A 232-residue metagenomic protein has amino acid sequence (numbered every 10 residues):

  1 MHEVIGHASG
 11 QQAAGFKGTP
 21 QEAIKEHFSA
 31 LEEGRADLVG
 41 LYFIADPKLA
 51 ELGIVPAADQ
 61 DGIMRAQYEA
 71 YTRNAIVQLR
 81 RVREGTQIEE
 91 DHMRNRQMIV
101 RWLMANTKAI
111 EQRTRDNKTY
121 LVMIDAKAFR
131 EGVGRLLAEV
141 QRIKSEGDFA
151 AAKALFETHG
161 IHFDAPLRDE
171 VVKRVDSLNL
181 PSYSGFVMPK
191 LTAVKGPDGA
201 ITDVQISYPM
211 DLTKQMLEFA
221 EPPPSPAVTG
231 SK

Functional and structural regions predicted by a protein language model:
M1-Q11, A36-D37, L41: Active-site recognition of the HExxH zinc-binding catalytic motif
I5-A8, A13-G18, A45-D46, A50: Flexible loop/turn segments at secondary-structure boundaries
G10-G34: Post-HEXXH active-site segment of zinc metalloproteases
I24-K25, S29, Q97, R101 (+2 more regions): Short alpha-helical interface elements
S29-D46: An active-site-proximal "capping" alpha-helix that borders the catalytic cofactor pocket
L41-I143: Long, well-structured alpha-helical subdomains associated with metal-dependent extracellular/ecto-lumenal hydrolases
R115-K232: Non-catalytic terminal regions of proteins
